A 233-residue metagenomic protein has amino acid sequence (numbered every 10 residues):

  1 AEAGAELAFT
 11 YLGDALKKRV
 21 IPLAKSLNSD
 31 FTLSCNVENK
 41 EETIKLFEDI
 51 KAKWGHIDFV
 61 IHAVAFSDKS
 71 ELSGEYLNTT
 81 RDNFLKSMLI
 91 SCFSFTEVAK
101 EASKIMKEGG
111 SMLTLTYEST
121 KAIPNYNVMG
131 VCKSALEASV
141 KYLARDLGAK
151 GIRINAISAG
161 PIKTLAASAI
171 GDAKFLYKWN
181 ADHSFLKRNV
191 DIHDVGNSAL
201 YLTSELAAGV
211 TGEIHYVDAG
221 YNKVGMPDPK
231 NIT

Functional and structural regions predicted by a protein language model:
A1-N83, A169: Short-chain dehydrogenase/reductase
A3, K53-W54, E108-G109, N125 (+2 more regions): Short coil/turn segments at alpha/beta junctions that flank glycine-rich nucleotide-binding fingerprints
E6, E137-V140, A144-K163, L186 (+1 more regions): Conserved Rossmann-fold SDR core element
I21, V128, A149, A159-F185 (+2 more regions): A glycine/serine/threonine-rich, flexible loop-to-helix segment that serves as the NAD(P) cofactor-binding "lid"
F47, A99, V140-K141, G196-A199 (+1 more regions): Short-chain dehydrogenase/reductase
A65-K100, K104, E108-K150, P161-K163 (+1 more regions): Catalytic loop of short-chain dehydrogenase/reductase
K69, A207-V210, H215-T233: C-terminal tail/cap regions
F93, A156, K174-V210, H215-A219: C-terminal helical subdomain
